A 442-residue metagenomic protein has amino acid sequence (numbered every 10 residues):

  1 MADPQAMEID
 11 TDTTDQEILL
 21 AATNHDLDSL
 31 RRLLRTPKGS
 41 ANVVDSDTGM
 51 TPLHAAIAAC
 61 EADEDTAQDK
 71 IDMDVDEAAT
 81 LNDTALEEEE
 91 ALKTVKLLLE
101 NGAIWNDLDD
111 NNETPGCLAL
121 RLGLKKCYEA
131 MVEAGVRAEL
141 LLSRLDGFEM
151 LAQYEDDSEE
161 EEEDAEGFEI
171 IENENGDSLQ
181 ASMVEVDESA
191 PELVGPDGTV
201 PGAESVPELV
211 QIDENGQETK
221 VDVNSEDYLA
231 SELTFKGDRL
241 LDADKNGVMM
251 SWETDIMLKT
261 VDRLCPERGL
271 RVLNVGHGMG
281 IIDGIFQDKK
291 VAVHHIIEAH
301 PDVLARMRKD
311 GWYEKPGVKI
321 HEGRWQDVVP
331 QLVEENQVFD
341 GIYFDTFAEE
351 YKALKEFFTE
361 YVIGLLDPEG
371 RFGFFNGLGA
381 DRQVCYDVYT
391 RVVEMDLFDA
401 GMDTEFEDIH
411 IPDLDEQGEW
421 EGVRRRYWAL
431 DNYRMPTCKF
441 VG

Functional and structural regions predicted by a protein language model:
E8-L20, N42-D83, L108-C117, S143-E149: Ankyrin-repeat boundary/"N-cap" motif
R31-A41, D69-D74, K93-W105, A130-R137: Ankyrin repeat domain, specifically the short helix-to-loop turn at the C-terminus of the second helix of each repeat
G147, E162-G269: Class I SAM-dependent methyltransferase Rossmann-like catalytic core, especially the SAM/SAH-binding loop
E267-G280: Conserved class I S-adenosyl-L-methionine
A299-Q337: S-adenosyl-L-methionine
Q331-G341, T346, E350: A short acidic, Gly/Pro-enriched loop at the edge of an enzyme's catalytic core that lines a small-molecule cofactor
Y351-V441: C-terminal substrate-binding/active-site "lid" region of AdoMet-derived donor-dependent transferases
